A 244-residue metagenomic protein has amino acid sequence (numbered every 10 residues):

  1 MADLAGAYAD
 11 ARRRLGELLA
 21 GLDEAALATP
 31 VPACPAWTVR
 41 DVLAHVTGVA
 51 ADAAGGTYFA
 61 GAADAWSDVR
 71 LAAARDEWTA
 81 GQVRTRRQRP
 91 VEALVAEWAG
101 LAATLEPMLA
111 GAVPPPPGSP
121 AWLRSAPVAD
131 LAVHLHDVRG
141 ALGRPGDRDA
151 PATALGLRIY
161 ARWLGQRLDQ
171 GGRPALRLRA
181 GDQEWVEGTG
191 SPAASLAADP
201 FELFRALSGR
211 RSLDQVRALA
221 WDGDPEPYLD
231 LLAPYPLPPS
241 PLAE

Functional and structural regions predicted by a protein language model:
M1-A44, G55: An N-terminal domain-cap segment
M1-D3, A51-G111: Short, helix-capping/interhelical loops that line the mouth of catalytic, cofactor-, or ligand-binding pockets
M1-G6, T29-P30, P35, Y58-V69 (+1 more regions): Structured surface interface patches that mediate subunit assembly and partner/cofactor docking
A9-R12, W98-E106, V128-L131: Hydrophobic faces of stable alpha-helices that mediate helix-helix packing
R12, L19-A26, V46, A50-T57 (+4 more regions): Short amphipathic alpha-helical segments enriched in hydrophobics
R14, D41-D52, T104, D130-D137: Alpha-helical scaffold segments in carbohydrate-active enzymes
E17-A20, E106-A112, R177: Acidic-glycine-rich active-site phosphate/pyrophosphate-binding loop
